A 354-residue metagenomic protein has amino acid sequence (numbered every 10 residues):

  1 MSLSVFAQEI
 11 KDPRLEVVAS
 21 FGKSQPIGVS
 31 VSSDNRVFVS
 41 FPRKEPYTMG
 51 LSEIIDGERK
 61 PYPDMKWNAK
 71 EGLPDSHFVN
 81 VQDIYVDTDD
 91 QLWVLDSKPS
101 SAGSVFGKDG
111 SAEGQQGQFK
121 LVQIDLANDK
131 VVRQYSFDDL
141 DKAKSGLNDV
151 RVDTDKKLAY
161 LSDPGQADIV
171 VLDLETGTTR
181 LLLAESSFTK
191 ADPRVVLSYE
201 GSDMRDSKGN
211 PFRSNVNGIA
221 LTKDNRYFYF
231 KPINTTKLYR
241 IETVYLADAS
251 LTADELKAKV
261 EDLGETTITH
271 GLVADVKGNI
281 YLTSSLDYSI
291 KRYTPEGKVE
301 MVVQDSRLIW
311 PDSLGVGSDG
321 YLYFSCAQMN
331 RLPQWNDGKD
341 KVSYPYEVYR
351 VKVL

Functional and structural regions predicted by a protein language model:
E16-M49: Beta-strand-rich domains and repeat architectures in extracellular enzymes and scaffolds, especially beta-propellers
G22-D34, G72-L95, D139-A159, T189-Y227 (+3 more regions): Beta-rich, blade/repeat-based domains predominating in secreted/periplasmic proteins but also intracellular
Q25, D56-S104, D109-G114, F119 (+1 more regions): Blade-loop segments of beta-propeller domains
F38-W67, A112-Q115, I124-L126: Beta-propeller domains
V39-E45, V86-D87, V94-K98, Y160-G165 (+5 more regions): Conserved beta-strand positions in repeat-built beta-propeller and related beta-rich domains
L51-G57, Q115-D129, K339-L354: Beta-propeller blade signature
R59-N68, V132-S136, R180-V195, D248-D262 (+1 more regions): Beta-propeller fold detector
L174-T179, S187-F188, R240-T252, V353-L354: Short loop/turn segments immediately following beta-strands, especially the blade-tip and inter-blade linker loops
